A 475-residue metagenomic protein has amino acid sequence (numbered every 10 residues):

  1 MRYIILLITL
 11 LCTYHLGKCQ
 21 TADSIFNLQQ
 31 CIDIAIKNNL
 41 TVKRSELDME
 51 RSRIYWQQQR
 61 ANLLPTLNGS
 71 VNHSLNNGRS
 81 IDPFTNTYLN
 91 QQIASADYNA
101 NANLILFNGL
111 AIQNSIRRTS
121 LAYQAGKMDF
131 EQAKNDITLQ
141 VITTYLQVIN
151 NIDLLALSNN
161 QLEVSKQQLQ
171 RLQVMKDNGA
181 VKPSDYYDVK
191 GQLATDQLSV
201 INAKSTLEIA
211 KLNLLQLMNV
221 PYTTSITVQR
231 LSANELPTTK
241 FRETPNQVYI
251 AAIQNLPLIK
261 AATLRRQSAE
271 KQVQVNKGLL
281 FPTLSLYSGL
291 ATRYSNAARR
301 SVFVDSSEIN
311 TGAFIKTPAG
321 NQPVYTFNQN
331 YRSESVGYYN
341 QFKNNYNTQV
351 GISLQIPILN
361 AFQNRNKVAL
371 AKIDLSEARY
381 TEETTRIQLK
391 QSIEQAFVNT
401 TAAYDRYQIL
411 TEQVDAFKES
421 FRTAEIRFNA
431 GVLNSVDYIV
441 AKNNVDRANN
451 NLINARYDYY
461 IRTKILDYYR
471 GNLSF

Functional and structural regions predicted by a protein language model:
M1-I34, K204-I250, N296, R300-D305 (+2 more regions): Terminal intrinsically disordered/low-complexity segments used for targeting and assembly
C19-N72, G78, Q229-E270, P357-I358 (+1 more regions): Bacterial Sec-pathway N-terminal export signals of envelope proteins
T21-S24, S70-L104, S232-K240, Y287-I356: Small/polar, glycine/serine/threonine/aspartate-rich low-complexity segments that form flexible
K43-L47, R60, Q92, L106-K134 (+5 more regions): Sec/SRP-type N-terminal targeting helices
L47, A61, L198-V220, A403 (+1 more regions): Short segments within alpha-helical structural elements
I54, D136-A252, N399, A403 (+2 more regions): Periplasmic alpha-helical coiled-coil/stalk elements that build and connect Gram-negative outer-membrane
N99-N101, Y145, Y249, G351-S353 (+1 more regions): Membrane-embedded beta-strand positions in outer-membrane beta-barrel channels/transporters
P245-A297, I309: Acidic, glycine-rich loop-and-beta core segments that form the ion-binding/anion-interacting portion of active sites
